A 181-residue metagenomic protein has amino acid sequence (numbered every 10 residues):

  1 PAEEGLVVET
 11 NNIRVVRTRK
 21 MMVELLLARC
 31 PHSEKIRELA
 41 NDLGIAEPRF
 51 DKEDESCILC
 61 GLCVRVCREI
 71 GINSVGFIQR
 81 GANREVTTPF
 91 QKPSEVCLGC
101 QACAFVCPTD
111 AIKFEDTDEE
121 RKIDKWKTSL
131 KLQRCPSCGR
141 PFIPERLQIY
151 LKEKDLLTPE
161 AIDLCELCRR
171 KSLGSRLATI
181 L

Functional and structural regions predicted by a protein language model:
P1-L98, K113-E145, K152-C168: Fe-S ferredoxin-like electron-transfer domains and their immediately adjacent linker/connector regions across
C63, C67, C103, C107-P108: A structural signal for short beta-strand/turn segments enriched in small hydrophobics and glycine
Q101, C107, A111, R169-S172: Extracellular/secretory pathway and lumenal proteins
C165-L181: Short metal-binding segments enriched for Cys and/or His
